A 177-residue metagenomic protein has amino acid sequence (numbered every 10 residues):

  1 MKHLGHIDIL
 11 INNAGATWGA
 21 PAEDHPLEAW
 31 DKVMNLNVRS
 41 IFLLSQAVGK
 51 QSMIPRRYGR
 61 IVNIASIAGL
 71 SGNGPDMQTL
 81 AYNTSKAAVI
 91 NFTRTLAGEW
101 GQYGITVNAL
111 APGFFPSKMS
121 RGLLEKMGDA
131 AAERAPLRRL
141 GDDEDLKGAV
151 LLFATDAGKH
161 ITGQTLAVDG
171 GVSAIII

Functional and structural regions predicted by a protein language model:
P21-A22, A29-D31, S120, A131: Substrate-binding pocket helix/loop in short-chain dehydrogenase/reductase
H25-D31, N35, E125: Short, well-ordered secondary-structure patches that form non-catalytic structural/interaction elements within domains
S45, S85, T93: Active-site helix of classical SDR
K50-Q51, G98-E99, K159: Alpha-helical segment proximal to the catalytic Tyr-Lys
S66: Residue(s) in the substrate-gating loop at a strand-loop-helix junction that position the organic substrate next
S71, L151, T162-I177: Short C-terminal tail/terminal secondary-structure segment of NAD(P)H-dependent dehydrogenase/reductase domains
G101, T106, I161-G163: Short, small/polar-rich loop/turn modules that mediate ligand/substrate recognition or access, typified
